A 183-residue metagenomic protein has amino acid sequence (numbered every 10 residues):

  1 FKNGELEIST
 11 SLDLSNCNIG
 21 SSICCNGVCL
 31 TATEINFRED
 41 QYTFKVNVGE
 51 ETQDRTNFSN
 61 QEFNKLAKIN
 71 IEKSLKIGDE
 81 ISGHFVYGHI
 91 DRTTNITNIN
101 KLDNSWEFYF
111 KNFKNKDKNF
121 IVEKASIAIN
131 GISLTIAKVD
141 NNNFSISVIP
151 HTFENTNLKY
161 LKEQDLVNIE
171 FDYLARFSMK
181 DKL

Functional and structural regions predicted by a protein language model:
F1-L183: Conserved loop->alpha-helix
